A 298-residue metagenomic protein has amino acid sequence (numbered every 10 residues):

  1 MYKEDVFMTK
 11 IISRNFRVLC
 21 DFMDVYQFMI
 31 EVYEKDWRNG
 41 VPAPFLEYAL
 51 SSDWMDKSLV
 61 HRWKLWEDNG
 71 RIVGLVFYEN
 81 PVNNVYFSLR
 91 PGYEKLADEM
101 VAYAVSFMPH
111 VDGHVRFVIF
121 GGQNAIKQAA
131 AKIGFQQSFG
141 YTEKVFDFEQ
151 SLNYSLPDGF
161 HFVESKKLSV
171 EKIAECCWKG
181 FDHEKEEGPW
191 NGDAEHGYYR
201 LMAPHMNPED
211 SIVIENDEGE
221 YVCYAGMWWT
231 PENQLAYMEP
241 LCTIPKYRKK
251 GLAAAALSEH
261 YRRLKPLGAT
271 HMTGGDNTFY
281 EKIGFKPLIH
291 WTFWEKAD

Functional and structural regions predicted by a protein language model:
M1-F7, E79-N84, L89-G159, W291-D298: Acyl-donor-binding surface of acyltransferase catalytic domains
K10-Q27, H161-E175: A short beta-loop-alpha structural element at the N-terminal edge of CoA-dependent acyl/N-acetyltransferase catalytic
R14, L19, V32-M108, D217 (+2 more regions): Conserved donor-binding loop and adjoining core beta-sheet/short helix segment in diverse acyl/aminoacyl transferases
P42-Y48, L152, L156-A236: Flexible, substrate/cofactor-facing loop regions flanked by secondary structure within enzyme catalytic domains
G74, F139-G140, C223, A253 (+1 more regions): A structural microfeature
E94-S106, T243-P245, K249-P266, E281-K282: Conserved acetyl-CoA-binding loop-helix of GNAT-fold acetyltransferases
G113, T270, K286: Short acidic/polar active-site loop segments enriched in Thr and Asp
V115-I119, M238, H271-D276: Conserved hydrophobic beta-strand within the GNAT/NAT acetyltransferase core sheet that lines the active-site cleft
